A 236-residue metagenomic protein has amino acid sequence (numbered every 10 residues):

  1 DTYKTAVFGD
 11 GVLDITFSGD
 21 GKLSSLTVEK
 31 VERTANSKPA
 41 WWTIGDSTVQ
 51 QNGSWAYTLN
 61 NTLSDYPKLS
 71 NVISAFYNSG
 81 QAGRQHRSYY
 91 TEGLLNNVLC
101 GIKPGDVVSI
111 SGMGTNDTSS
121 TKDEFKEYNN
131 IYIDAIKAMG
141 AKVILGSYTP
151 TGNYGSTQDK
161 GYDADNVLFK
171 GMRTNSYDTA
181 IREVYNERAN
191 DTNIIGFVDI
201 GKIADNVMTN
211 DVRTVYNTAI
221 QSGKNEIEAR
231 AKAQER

Functional and structural regions predicted by a protein language model:
D1-T2: Aromatic sugar-binding surface patches on proteins that engage polysaccharides or sugar-phosphate polymers
T5-S18: Noncatalytic modules at the cell exterior or secretory-pathway interfaces, chiefly beta-strand-rich lectin/adhesion
I15, D20, V28-A82, L95-V108: Serine-esterase "nucleophile elbow" of acetyl-processing enzymes
W55, Y90-T91, T121-E124: Residues at alpha-helix caps and immediate loop-helix transition turns in enzyme cores, especially N- and C-cap
N78-G93, S119: Acidic/histidine-rich helix-loop elements that form or flank divalent-metal/phosphate-binding sites at the catalytic
N96-E235: Alpha-helical cap/lid subdomain in secreted, periplasmic, or secretory-pathway luminal O-acyl-processing enzymes
